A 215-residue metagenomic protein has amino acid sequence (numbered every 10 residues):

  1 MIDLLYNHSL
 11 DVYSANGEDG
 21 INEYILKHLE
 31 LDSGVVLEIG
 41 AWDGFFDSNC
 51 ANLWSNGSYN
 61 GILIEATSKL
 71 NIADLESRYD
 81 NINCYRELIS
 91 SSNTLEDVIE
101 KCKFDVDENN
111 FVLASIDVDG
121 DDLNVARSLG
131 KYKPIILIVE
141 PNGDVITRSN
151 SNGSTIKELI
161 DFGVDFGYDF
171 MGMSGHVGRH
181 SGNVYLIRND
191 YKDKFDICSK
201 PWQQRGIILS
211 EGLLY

Functional and structural regions predicted by a protein language model:
M1-S9, I208-L214: Membrane-proximal basic amphipathic "stem/tether" segments
Y6-C102, N109-I116, G143: SAM cofactor-binding core of SAM-dependent methyltransferases, primarily the Rossmann-like beta-alpha-beta module
V35-E38, N52, N56-N60, V106 (+2 more regions): Conserved acidic-Pro-Pro-aromatic motif
